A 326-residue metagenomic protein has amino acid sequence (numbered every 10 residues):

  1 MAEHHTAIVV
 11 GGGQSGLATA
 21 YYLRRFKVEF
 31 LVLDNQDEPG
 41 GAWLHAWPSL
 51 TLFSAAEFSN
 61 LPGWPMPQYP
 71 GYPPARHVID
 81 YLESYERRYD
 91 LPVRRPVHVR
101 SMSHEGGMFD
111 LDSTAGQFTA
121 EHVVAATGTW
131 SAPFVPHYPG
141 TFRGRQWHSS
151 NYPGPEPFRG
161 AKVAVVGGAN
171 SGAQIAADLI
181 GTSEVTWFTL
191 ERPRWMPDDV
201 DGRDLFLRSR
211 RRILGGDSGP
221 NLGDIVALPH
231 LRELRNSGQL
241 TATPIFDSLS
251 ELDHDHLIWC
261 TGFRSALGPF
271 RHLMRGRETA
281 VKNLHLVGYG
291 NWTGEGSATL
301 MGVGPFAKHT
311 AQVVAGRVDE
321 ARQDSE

Functional and structural regions predicted by a protein language model:
A2-G12, A18-Q36, G40-A42, G71-E326: Flavin (primarily FAD) cofactor-binding/catalytic cores of flavoenzymes
E38-G63: Redox-cofactor-proximal catalytic regions of oxidoreductases
Q68: A glycine-/small-polar-enriched, mobile loop at the entrance of the PLP active site in fold-type I
